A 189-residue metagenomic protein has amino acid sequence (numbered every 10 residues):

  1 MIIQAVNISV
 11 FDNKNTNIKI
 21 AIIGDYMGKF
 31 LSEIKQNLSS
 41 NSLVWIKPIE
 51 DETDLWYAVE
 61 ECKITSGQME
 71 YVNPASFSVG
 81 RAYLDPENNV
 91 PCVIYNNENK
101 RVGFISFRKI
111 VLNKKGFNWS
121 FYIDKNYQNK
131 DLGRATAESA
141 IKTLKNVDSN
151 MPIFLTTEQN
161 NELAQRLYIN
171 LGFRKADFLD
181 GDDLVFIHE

Functional and structural regions predicted by a protein language model:
Q4-K14, K19-S40: Acyl-donor-binding surface of acyltransferase catalytic domains
F30, S39-S120, D124-N126, T143 (+2 more regions): Acetyl-CoA-dependent GNAT
D124-K130, Q159-N160: Active-site acidic-Proline motif in GNAT/NAT acetyltransferases
N129-K142, R166, N170: Conserved acetyl-CoA-binding loop-helix of GNAT-fold acetyltransferases
N146-T156: Conserved GNAT acetyl-CoA-binding A-motif
F154-Q165, G181-D183: Conserved beta-strand-loop-alpha-helix junction that forms the acyl-donor binding cleft
I169-F178: Conserved acetyl-CoA-binding loop of GNAT-fold acetyltransferases
